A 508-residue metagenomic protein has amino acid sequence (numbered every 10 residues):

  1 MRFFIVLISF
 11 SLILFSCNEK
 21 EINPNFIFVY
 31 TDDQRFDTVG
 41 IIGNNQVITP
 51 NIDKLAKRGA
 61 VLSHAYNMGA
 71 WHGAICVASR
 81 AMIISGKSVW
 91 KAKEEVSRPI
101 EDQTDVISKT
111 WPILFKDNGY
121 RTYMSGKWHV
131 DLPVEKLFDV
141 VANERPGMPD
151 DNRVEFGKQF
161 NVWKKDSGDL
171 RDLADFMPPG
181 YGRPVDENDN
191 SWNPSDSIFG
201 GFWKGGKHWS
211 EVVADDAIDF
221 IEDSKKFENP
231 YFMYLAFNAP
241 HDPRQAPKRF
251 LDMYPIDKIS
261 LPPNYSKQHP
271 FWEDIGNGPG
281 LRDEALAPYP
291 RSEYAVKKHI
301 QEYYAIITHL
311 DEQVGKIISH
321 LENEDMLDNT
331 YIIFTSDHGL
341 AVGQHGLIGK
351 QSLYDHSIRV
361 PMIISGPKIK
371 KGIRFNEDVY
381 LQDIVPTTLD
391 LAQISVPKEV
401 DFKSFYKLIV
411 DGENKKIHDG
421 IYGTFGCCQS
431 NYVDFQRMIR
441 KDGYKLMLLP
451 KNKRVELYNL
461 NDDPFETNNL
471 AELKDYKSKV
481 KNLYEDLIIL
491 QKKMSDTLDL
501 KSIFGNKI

Functional and structural regions predicted by a protein language model:
M1-L7: Sec-dependent signal peptide recognition, specifically the positively charged N-region followed immediately by
F10-N23: Bacterial Sec-dependent signal peptides at the C-terminal "C-region" and cleavage site
E21-P24, D33-V47, G147-V379, L391-E399 (+5 more regions): Active-site-proximal cap/lid insertion segments
I42-G43, A60-I84, E101, T122-V134 (+7 more regions): Short, solvent-exposed turn/loop segments enriched in Gly/Ser/Thr/Pro and often Arg
G43-S79, G86-K87, G119-Y123, D257-S266 (+2 more regions): Short, structured active-site-proximal loop/turn typified by the sulfatase FGly-forming signature C/S-X-P-X-R
L62, K91, K371-N376, I394-K403 (+1 more regions): Acidic/polar loop patches that form or flank catalytic/metal-binding clefts of enzymes that bind anionic ligands
A78-K204: Catalytic-site neighborhoods of secreted/periplasmic enzymes that process anionic sulfate/phosphate groups
V130, D355-S357, T424-E472, K501 (+1 more regions): C-terminal, low-complexity/hydrophilic appendages and adjacent surface loops of extracellular/periplasmic anionic
